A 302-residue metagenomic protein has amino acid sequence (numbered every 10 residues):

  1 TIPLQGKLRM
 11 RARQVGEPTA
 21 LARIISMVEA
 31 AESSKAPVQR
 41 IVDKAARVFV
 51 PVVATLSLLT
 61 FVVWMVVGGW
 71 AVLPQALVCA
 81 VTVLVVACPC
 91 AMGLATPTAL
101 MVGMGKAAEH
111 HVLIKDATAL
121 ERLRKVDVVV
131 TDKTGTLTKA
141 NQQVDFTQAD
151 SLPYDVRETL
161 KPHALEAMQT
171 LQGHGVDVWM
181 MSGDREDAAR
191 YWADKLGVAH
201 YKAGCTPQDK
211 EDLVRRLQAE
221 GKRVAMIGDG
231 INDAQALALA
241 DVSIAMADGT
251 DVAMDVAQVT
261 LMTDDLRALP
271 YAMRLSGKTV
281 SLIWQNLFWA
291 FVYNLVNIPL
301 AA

Functional and structural regions predicted by a protein language model:
T1, R11, M27-A31, I41 (+13 more regions): Amphipathic alpha-helical segments that mediate coupling or scaffolding at interfaces
T1-A80, Y154, L160, V178 (+2 more regions): Actuator/coupling domain of P-type ATPases
I2-K7, V15-A20, S34, L137 (+4 more regions): Short flexible coil/turn linkers enriched for glycine and charged/polar residues that connect secondary-structure
L8, V15, T19-R23, M27 (+7 more regions): Conserved cytosolic headpiece of P-type ATPases
A12-Q14, I114, R124, L152-Q285: Conserved ATP-binding TGD loop and adjacent catalytic N/P-domain core of P-type ATPases
I41, V78, V86-A149, P153 (+1 more regions): Conserved catalytic phosphorylation-site environment of P-type ATPases
R47-L59, T82, V86, R223 (+1 more regions): Hydrophobic alpha-helical transmembrane segments of multipass membrane transporters and ion channels, focusing on
T55, V130, G204, I227 (+1 more regions): Generic enzyme active-site microenvironment
